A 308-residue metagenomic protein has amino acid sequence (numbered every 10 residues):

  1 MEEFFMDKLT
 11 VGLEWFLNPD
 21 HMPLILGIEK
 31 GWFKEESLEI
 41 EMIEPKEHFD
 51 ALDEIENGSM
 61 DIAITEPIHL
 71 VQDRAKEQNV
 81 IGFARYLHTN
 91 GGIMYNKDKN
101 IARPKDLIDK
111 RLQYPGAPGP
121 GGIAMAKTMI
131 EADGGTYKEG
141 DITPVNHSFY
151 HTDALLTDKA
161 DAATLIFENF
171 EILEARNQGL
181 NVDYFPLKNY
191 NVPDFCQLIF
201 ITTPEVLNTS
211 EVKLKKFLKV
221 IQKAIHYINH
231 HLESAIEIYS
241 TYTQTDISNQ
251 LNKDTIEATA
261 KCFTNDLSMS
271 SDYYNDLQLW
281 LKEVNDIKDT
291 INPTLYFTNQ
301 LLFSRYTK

Functional and structural regions predicted by a protein language model:
M1-F5: Short, Lys/Arg-enriched N-terminal segments with co-localized hydrophobic residues within the first ~10-30 amino acids
D7-V145, D161-N169, Y184-F185, D194: Short, glycine-/small- and polar/acidic-enriched structural segments that line small-molecule recognition paths
E44, F149, N252: Ligand-binding pocket scaffold of soluble enzyme catalytic domains
D53, K105, A124-K127, D153 (+6 more regions): Solvent-exposed, polar/charged alpha-helical surfaces in well-ordered, non-transmembrane soluble domains, broadly
I68, Y150-D153, K159-T243: Pocket-lining segment of extracytoplasmic ligand-binding domains
D133-G134, G179, T243, N285: A broad structural signal for alpha-helix termini and local helix breaks/kinks
N208-D286: Secondary-structure end/capping motifs
Q278-K308: Conserved C-terminal helix/tail region of periplasmic/extracytoplasmic solute-binding proteins
